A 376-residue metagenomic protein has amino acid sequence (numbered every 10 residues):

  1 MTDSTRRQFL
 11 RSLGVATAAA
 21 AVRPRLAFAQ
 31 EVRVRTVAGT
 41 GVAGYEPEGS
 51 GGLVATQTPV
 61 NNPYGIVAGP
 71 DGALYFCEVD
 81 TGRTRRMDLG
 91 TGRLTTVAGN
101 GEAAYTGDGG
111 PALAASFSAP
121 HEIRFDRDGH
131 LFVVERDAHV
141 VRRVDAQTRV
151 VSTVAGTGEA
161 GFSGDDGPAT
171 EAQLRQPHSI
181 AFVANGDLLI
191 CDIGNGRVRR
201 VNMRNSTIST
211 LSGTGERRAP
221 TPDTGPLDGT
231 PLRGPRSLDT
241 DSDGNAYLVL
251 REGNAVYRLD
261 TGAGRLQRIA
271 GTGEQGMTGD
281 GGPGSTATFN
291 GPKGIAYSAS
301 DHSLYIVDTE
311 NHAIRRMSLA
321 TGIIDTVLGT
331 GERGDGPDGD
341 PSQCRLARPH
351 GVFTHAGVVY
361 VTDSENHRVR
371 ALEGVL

Functional and structural regions predicted by a protein language model:
M1-T17: N-terminal secretory signal peptides and thylakoid transit peptides that target proteins across membranes
E31-N62, G92-A119, T148-Q176, S206-G234 (+3 more regions): Gly/Pro-rich loop segments of beta-rich domains
A68-D71, F125-D128, F182-N185, T240-D243 (+2 more regions): Residue-level detector of Asp-centered blade-edge/turn motifs that repeat once per structural unit in beta-propeller
A73-Y75, H130-F132, D187-L189, N245-L248 (+2 more regions): Conserved beta-propeller blade signature
V79, R136, I193, R251 (+2 more regions): Short loop/turn segments immediately following the C-termini of beta-strands
G82-R86, H139-R142, R197-R200, A255-R258 (+2 more regions): A short loop-to-beta-strand structural motif that recurs across blades of beta-propeller domains
R348-L376: Blade-level signature of beta-propeller repeat domains, shared across WD40, Kelch, NHL, RCC1 and BNR/Asp-box propellers
